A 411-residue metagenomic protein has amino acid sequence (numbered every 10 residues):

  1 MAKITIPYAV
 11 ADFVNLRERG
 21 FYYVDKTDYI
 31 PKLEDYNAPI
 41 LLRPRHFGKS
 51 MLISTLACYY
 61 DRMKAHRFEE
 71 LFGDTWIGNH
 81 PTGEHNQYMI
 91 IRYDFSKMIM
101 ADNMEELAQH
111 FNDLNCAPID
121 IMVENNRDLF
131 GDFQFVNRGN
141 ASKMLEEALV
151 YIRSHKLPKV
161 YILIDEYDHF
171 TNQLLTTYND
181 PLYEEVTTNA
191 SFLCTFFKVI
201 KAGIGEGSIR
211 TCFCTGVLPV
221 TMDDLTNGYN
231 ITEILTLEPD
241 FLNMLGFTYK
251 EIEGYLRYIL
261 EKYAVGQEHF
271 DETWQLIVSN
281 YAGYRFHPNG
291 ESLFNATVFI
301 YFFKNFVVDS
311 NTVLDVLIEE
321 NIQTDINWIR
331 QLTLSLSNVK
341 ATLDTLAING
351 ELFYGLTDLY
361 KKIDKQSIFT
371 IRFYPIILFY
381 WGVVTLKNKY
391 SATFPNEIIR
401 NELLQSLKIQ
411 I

Functional and structural regions predicted by a protein language model:
M1-I411: Phosphate-binding site recognition
